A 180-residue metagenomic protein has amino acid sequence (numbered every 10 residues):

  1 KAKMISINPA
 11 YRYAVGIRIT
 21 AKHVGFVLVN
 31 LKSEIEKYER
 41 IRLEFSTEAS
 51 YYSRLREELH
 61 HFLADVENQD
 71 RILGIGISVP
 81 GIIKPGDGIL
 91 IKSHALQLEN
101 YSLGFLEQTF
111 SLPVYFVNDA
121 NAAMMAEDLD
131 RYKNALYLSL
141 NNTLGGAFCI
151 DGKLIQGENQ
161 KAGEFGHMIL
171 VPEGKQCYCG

Functional and structural regions predicted by a protein language model:
A2-Y38, Y137-I150: Gly/Thr-rich phosphate-binding beta-strand-loop-beta motif of the actin/hexokinase/Hsp70
S6, R40-R42, I169: Generic structural detector for well-ordered beta-strands
Y13, H23, G74, K133-N134 (+1 more regions): Residues that mark the start of a beta-strand
V29, I83-K84, F148, L170: Hydrophobic alpha-helical segments, especially N-terminal targeting/anchoring helices
I35, I89-L90, L154-I155: Hydrophobic "anchor" residues
Y38, G104-F105, F110-G180: Glycine/GP-enriched mid-protein hinge/lid loop-to-helix segment characteristic of carbohydrate kinases
E39-N134: Glycine-rich phosphate-binding loop and adjoining helix at the ATP-binding site of ATP-dependent phosphoryl-transfer
